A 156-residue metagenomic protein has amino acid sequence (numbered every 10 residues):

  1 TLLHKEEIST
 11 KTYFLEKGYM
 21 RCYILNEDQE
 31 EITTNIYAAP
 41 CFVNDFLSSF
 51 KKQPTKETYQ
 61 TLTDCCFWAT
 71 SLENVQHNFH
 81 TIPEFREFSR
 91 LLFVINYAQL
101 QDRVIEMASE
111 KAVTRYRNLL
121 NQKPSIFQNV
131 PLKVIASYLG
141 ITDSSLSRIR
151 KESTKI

Functional and structural regions predicted by a protein language model:
T1-Y13, K17: Regulatory nucleotide-sensing modules
L2-H4, L47, K56-E57, Q76-T81 (+2 more regions): Short helix-to-loop capping/linker segments positioned immediately adjacent to catalytic or ligand/cofactor-binding
K5, Y23, D45-F46, H77-N78 (+2 more regions): Residues that scaffold the ATP/ADP-binding catalytic core of kinase and kinase-like folds
Y19-I24, F67: Short beta-strand segments in beta-sandwich/barrel cores
N26-I32: Hydrophobic/aromatic-rich structural module bridging two neighboring secondary-structure elements via a short loop
T33-R90: Cyclic-nucleotide recognition modules
N74-V75, T81, F85, S89-R90 (+4 more regions): Alpha-helical bundle regulatory/interaction domains
E110-I156: Phosphate-/nucleic-acid-contacting segments
